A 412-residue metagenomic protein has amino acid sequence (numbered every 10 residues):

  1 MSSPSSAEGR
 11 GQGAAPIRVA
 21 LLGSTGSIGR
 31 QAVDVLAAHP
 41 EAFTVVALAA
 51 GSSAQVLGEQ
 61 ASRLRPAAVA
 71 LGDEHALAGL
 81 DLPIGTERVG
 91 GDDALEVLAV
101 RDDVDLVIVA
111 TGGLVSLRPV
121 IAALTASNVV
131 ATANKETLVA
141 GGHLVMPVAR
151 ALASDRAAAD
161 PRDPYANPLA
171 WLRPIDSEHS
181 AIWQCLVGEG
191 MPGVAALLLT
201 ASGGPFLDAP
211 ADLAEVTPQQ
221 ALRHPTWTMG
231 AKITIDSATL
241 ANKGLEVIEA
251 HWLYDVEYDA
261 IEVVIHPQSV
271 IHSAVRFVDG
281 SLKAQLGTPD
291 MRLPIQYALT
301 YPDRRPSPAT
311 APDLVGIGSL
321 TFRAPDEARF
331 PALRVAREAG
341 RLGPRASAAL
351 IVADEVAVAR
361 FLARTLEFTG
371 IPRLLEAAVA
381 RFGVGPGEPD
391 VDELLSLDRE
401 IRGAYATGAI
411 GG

Functional and structural regions predicted by a protein language model:
M1-G412: Catalytic, metal-anchored helix/loop core of enzyme active sites in primary metabolism
